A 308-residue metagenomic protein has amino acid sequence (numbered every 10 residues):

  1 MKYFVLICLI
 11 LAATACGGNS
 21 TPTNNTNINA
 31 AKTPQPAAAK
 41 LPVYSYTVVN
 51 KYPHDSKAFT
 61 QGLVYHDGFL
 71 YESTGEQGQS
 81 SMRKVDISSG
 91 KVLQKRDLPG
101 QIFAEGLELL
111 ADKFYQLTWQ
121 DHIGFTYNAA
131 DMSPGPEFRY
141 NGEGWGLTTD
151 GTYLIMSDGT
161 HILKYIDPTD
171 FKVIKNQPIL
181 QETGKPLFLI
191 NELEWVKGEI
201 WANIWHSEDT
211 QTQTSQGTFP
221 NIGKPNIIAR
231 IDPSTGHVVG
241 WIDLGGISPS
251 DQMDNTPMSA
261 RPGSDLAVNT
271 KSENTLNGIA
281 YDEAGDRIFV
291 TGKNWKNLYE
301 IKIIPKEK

Functional and structural regions predicted by a protein language model:
A12-A15: C-terminal motif of bacterial Sec signal peptides marking the signal peptidase cleavage site
G17-A37: Short, low-complexity, disordered segments immediately C-terminal to signal peptides in bacterial exported proteins
Q35-K57, I87-L93, P262-G263: A short helix->beta-strand "capping" segment at the edge of beta-propeller domains
N50-Y52, L93, D97-G100, N176-L187 (+1 more regions): Surface-exposed loop and turn segments in beta-propeller and other repeat-based domains that flank or scaffold
S56-D67, G100-L110, Y140-T152, G184-E199 (+2 more regions): Beta-rich, blade/repeat-based domains predominating in secreted/periplasmic proteins but also intracellular
E72-E76, F114-D121, M156-T160, A202-S207 (+2 more regions): Conserved beta-strand positions in repeat-built beta-propeller and related beta-rich domains
D86-G90, N128-M132, P168-F171, D232-G236 (+1 more regions): Short loop/turn segments that connect beta-strands within beta-propeller blades
S89-T126, M132-G144: Blade-loop segments of beta-propeller domains
